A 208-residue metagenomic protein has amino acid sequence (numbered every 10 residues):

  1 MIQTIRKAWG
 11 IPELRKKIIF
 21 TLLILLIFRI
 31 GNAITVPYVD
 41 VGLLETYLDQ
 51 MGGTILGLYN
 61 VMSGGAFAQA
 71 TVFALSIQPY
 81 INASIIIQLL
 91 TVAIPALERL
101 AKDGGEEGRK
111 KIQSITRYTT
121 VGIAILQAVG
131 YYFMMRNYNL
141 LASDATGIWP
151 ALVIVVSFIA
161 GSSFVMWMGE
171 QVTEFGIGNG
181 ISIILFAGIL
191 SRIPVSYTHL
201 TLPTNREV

Functional and structural regions predicted by a protein language model:
M1, P37-Q78, L141, A145 (+1 more regions): Interfacial loop/helix-cap signal at membrane boundaries in integral membrane proteins
I2-P12, A96-E106, N137, A160-I177 (+1 more regions): Membrane-water interface regions at transmembrane-helix termini and the short interhelical loops of multi-pass membrane
L22-P37, T120-A124: Hydrophobic alpha-helical membrane-insertion segments
P37-Y38, A128-L140: Transmembrane alpha-helix boundary signature
E106-R117: Membrane-interface alpha-helices at helix entry/exit sites of multi-pass transporters
W149-F158: Structural signature of hydrophobic alpha-helical transmembrane segments
G178-S191: Pore- or pathway-lining transmembrane helices of multi-pass membrane proteins that form conduits for solutes/ions
T198-T204: Conserved small/polar residues in nucleotide/adenosyl-binding loops
